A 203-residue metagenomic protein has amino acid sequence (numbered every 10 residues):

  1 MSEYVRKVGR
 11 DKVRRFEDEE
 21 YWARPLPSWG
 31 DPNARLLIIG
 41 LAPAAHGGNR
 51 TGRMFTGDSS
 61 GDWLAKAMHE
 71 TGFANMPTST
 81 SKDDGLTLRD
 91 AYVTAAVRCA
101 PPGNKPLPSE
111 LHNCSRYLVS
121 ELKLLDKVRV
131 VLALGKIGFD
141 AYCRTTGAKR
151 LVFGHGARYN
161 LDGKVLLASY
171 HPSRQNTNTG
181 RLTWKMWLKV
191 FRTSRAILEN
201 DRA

Functional and structural regions predicted by a protein language model:
M1-R202: A polyanion-binding, active-site-adjacent surface
